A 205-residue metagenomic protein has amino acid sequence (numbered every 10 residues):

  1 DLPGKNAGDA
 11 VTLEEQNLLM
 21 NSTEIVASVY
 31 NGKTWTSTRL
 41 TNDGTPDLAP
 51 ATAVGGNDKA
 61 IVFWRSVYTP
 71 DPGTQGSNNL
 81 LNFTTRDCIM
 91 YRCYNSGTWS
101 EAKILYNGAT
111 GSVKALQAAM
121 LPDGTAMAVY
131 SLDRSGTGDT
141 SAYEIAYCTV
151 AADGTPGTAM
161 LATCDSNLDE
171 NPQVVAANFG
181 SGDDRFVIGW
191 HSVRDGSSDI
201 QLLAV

Functional and structural regions predicted by a protein language model:
D1-V205: Extracellular, repeat-based ectodomains that mediate carbohydrate processing or recognition
